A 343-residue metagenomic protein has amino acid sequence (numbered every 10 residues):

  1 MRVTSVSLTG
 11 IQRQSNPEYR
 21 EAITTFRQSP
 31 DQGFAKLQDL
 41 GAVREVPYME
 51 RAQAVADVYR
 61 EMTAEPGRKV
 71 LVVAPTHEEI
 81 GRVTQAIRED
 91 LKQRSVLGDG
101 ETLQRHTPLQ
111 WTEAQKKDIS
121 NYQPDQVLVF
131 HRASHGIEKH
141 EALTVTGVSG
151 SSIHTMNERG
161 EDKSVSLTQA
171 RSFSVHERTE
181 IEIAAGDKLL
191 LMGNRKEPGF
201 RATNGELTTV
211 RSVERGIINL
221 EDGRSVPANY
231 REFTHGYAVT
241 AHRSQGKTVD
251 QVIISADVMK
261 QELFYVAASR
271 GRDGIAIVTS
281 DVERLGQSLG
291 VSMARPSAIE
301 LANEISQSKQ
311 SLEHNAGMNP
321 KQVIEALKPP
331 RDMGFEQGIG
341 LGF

Functional and structural regions predicted by a protein language model:
M1-N204, T209-R211, M293-V323: Conserved helicase motor core of P-loop NTPases
F34-Q38, V210, K247, Q251 (+1 more regions): Helicase C-terminal subdomain and adjacent C-terminal extension
A42, D99-E101, V148-S151, I217 (+5 more regions): Intrinsically disordered, low-complexity regions
A170-V175, R195, N204, G216-I275 (+1 more regions): Long insertion/accessory domains within large nucleic-acid-processing enzymes
